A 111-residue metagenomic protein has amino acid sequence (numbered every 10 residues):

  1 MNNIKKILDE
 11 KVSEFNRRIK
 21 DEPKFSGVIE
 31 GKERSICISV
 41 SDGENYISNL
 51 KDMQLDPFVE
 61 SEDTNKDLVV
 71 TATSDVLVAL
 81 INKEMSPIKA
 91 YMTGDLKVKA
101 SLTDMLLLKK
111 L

Functional and structural regions predicted by a protein language model:
M1-L111: Feature captures hydrophobic
